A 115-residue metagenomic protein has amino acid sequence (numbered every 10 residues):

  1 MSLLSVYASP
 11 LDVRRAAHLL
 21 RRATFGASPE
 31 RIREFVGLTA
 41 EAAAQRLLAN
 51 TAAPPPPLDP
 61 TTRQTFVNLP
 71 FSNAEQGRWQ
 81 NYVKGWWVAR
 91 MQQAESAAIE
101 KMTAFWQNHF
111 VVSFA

Functional and structural regions predicted by a protein language model:
S2-V13, A17-P29: Flexible, low-complexity segments enriched for small/polar residues
R15, A27-A115: N-terminal accessory alpha/beta regions
